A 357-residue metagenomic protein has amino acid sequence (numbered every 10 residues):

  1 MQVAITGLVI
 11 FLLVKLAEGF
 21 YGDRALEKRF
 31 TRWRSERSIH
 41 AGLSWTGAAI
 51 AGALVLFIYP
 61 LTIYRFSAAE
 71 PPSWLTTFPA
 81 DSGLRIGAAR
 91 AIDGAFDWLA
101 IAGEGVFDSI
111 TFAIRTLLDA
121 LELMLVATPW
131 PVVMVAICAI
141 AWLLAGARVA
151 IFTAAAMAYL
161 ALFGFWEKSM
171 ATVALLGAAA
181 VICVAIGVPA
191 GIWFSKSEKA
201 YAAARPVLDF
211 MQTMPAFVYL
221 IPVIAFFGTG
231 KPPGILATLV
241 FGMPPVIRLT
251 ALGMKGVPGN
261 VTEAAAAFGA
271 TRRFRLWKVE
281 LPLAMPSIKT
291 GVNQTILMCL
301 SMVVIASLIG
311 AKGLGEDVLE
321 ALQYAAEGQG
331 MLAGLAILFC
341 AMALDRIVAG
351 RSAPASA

Functional and structural regions predicted by a protein language model:
M1-V9, L143-V149, F163-G164, G228-P233 (+1 more regions): Transmembrane helix interruption/hinge and helix-loop junction motifs
Q2-A68: Transmembrane helix recognition focused on a "late"/terminal membrane span
K28-R32, F112, T116-D119, L123 (+11 more regions): Short amphipathic alpha-helical coupling elements at transmembrane boundaries
I39-A174, V348-A357: N-terminal, non-cleaved signal-anchor transmembrane helix
I137-L144, T153-E167, A179-L208: Transmembrane-helix boundary motif in ABC transporter permease subunits
L175-A178, C183-V188, I192-S195, R205-G242: Generic hydrophobic transmembrane alpha-helix motif, especially the helices
A225, M254, C299-C340, S352-A357: Glycine-rich helix-loop "coupling/hinge" segments at transmembrane-helix boundaries in multipass transporters
L236-V240, P258, R272-A306, G328-L344 (+1 more regions): Transmembrane alpha-helices
